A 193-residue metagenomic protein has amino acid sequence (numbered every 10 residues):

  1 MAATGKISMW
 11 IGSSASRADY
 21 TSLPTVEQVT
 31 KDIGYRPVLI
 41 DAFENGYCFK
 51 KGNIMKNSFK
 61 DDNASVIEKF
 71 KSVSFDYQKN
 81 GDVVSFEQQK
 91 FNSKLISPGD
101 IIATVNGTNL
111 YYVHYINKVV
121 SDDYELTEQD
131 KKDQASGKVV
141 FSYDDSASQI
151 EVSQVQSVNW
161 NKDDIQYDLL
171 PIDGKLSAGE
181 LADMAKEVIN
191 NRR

Functional and structural regions predicted by a protein language model:
M1-K6: Single-pass transmembrane signal-anchor helices and their membrane-water interface zones
S8-K162: Short, solvent-exposed recognition patches
N161-R193: Surface-exposed amphipathic alpha-helical segments
